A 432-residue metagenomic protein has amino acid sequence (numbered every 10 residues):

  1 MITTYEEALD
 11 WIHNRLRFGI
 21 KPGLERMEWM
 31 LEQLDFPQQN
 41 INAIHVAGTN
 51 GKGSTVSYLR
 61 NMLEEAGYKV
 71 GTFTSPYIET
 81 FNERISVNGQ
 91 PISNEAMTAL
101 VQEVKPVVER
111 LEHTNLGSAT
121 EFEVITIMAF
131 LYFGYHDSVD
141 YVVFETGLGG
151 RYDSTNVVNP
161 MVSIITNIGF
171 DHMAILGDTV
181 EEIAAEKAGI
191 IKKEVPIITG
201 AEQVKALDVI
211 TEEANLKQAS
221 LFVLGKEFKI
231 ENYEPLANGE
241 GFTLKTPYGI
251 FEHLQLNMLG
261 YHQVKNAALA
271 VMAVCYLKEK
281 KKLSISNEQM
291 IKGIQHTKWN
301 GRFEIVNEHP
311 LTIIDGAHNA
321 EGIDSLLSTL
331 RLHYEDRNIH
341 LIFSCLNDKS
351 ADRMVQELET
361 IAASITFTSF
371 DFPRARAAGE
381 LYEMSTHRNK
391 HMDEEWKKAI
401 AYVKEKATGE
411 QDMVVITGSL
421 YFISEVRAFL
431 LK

Functional and structural regions predicted by a protein language model:
M1-G48, T55-Y68, F73-S75, E109-G117: Short functional linear segments
L31-E32, F36-Q39, E65-V158: ATP-dependent carboxylate-amine ligase catalytic core
L59, R151-M161, R427-L431: Short Gly/Thr/Asp-enriched flexible loops that form oxyanion-binding sites at enzyme active sites
H136, Y141-T146, D153-I164, I168-H172 (+2 more regions): Nucleotide phosphate-binding/pyrophosphate-handling subdomain across enzymes that bind or process nucleotide phosphates
G150-R151, V158-Q218: Conserved catalytic-core segment of NTP-binding enzymes
G200-A201, N215-P235, L256-Y261, Q289-H296 (+4 more regions): Beta-strand->loop->alpha-helix junctions that form or flank phosphate-binding loops in nucleotide-handling enzymes
Q203-E212, L216-F222, L311-I314, A320 (+1 more regions): C-terminal helical cap/extension that packs against the catalytic core of soluble nucleotide-cofactor enzymes
S419: Active-site-proximal loop/hinge segments that shape catalytic or ion-binding/gating pockets
